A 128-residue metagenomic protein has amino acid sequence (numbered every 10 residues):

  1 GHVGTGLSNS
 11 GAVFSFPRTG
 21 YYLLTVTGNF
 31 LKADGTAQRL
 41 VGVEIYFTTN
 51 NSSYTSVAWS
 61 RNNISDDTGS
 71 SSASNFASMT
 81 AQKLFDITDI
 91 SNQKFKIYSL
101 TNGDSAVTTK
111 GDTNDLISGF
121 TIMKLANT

Functional and structural regions predicted by a protein language model:
G1-T128: Extracellular jelly-roll beta-sandwich "head" domains, especially the C-terminal globular C1q domain
